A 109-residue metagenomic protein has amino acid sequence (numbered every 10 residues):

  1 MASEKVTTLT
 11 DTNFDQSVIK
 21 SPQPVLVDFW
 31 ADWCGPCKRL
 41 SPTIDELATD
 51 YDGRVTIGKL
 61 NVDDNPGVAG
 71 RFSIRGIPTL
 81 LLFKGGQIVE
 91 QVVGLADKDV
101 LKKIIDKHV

Functional and structural regions predicted by a protein language model:
M1-E4: N-proximal helix/coil linker or "cap" segments that precede and/or mark the start of modular domains
V6-V25, P66: A short beta-strand-turn-helix
T10, W30, T56-G58: Conserved Rossmann-like nucleotide-binding pocket used by diverse enzymes that bind dinucleotide cofactors
P22-P24, R39-L60: Conserved helix-turn-beta segment immediately C-terminal to the redox Cys motif in thioredoxin-like folds
P22-Q23, W30-W33, G76: Short pre-active-site segment immediately N-terminal to redox-active cysteine/selenocysteine motifs in thiol-based
F29-T43: Conserved redox-active cysteine motifs that mediate thiol-disulfide chemistry, especially di-cysteine Cys-X(1-2)-Cys
V62-A69: Structural microenvironment flanking redox-active thiols in thiol-disulfide oxidoreductases
G76, L81-V109: Non-catalytic, surface beta->alpha helical segment in thiol-disulfide oxidoreductase systems
